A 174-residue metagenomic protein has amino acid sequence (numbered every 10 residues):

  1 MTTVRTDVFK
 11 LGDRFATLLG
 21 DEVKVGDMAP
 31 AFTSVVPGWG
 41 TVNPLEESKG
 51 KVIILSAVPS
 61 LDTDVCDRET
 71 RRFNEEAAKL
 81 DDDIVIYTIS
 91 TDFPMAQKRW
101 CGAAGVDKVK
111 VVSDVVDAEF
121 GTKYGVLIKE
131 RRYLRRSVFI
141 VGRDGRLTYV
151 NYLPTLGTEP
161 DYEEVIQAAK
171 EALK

Functional and structural regions predicted by a protein language model:
M1-K174: Chalcogenol-based redox active-site neighborhoods
